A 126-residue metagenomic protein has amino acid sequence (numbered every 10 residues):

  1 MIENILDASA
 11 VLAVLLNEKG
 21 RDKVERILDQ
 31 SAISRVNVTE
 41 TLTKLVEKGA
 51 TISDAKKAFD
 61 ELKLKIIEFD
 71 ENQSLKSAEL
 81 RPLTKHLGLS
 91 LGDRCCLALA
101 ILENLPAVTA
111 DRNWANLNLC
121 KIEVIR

Functional and structural regions predicted by a protein language model:
M1-I33, L45-D60, R126: Short, well-structured N-terminal submotif of metal-dependent ribonuclease cores
I2-E3, L97, I101-R126: Acidic, PIN/NYN-like endoribonuclease modules and their adjacent C-terminal/linker elements
A10-V11, N37, Q73, C95-C96 (+1 more regions): Alpha-helix capping/helix-boundary segments
R21, V38, I52, S74-S77: A general structural signal for well-ordered alpha-helical segments in protein cores
I66-F69, V124-R126: Short acidic-hydrophobic, aromatic-tinged amphipathic segments that line or gate anion-handling sites
I67-V108: Active-site neighborhoods of divalent-metal-dependent phosphate/nucleic-acid chemistry enzymes
